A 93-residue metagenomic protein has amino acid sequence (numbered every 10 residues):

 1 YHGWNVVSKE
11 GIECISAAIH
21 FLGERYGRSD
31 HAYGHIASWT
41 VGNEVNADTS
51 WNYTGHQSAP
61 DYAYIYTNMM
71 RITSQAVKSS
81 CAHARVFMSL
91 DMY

Functional and structural regions predicted by a protein language model:
H2-Y93: Active-site cleft segment of glycoside hydrolase catalytic domains centered on the general acid/base Glu
